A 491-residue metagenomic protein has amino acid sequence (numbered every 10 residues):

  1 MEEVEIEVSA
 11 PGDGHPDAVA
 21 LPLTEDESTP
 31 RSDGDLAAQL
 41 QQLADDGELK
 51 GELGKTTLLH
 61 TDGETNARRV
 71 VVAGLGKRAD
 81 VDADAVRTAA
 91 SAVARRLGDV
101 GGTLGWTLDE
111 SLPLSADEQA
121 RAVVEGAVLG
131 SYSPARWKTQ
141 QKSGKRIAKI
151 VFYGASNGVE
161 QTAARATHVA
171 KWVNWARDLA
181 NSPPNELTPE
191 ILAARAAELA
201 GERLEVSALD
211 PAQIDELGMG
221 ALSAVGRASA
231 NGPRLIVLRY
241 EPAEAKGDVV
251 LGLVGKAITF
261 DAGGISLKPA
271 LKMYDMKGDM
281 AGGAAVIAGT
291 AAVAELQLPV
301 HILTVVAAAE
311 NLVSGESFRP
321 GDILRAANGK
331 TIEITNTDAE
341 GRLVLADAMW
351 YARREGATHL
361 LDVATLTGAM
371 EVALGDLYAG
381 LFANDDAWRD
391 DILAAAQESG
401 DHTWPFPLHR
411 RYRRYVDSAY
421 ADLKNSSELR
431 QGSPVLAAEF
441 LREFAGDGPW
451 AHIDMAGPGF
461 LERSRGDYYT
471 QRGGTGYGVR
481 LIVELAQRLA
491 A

Functional and structural regions predicted by a protein language model:
M1-A257: Short amphipathic alpha-helical segment within the helicase RecA-like ATPase core that mediates nucleic-acid
K50, L192-A491: A generic structural signal for tightly packed, nonpolar segments enriched in small/aliphatic residues
